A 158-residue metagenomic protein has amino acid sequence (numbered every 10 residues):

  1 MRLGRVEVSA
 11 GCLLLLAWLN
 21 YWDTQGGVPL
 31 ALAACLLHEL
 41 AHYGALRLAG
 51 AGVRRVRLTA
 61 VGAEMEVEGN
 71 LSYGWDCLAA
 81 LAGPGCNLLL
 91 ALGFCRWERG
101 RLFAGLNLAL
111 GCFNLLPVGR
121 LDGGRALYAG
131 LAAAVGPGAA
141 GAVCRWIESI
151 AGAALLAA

Functional and structural regions predicted by a protein language model:
M1-A158: Hydrophobic transmembrane alpha-helices and their immediate loop junctions in multi-pass integral membrane proteins
